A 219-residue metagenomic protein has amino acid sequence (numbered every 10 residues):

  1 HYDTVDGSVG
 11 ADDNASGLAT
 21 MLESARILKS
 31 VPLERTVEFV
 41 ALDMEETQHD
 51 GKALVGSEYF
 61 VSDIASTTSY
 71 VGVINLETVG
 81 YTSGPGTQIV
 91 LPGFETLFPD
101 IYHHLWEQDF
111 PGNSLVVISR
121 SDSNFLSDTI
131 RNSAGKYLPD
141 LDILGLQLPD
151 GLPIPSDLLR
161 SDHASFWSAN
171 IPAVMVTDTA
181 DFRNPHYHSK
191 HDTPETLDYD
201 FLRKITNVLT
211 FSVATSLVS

Functional and structural regions predicted by a protein language model:
H1-T4, V176: Acidic/His- and Gly-rich active-site-bordering loop/insert found across diverse amide/peptide-bond hydrolases
V5-D128, L158: Acidic/histidine-rich catalytic neighborhood of metal-dependent amide-processing enzymes
V79, S83-S219: Active-site-adjacent substrate-binding region of metalloamidase/peptidase-like peptide-processing proteins
